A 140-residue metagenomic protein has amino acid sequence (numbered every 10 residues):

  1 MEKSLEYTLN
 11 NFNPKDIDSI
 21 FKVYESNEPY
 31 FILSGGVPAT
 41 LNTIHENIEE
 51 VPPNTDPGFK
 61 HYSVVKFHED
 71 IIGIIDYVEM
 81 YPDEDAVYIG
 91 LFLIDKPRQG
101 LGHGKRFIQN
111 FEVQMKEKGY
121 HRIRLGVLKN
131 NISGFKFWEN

Functional and structural regions predicted by a protein language model:
E2-Y7, N11-I17, K22-P97, I108-N110 (+1 more regions): Acetyl-CoA-dependent GNAT
Y24, F137-E139: Conserved active-site tyrosine of GNAT-family acetyltransferases
D95-P97, L101, K129-N130: Active-site acidic-Proline motif in GNAT/NAT acetyltransferases
Q99, K116, E139: Short polybasic/polar patches that bind polyanions
K105: Residues forming the Rossmann-fold NAD(P)(H) cofactor-binding site
K116-G126: Conserved GNAT acetyl-CoA-binding A-motif
L125-F135: Conserved beta-strand-loop-alpha-helix junction that forms the acyl-donor binding cleft
